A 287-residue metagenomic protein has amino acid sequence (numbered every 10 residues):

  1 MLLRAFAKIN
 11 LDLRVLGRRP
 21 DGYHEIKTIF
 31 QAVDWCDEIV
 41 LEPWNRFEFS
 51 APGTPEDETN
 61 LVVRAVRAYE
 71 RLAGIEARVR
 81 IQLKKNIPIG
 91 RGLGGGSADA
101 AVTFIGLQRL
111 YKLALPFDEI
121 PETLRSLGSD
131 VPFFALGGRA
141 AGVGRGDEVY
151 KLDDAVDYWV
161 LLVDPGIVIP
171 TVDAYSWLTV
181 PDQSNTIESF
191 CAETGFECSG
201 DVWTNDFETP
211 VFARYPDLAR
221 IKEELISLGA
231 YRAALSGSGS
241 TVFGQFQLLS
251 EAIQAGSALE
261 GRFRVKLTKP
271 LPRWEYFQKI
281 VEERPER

Functional and structural regions predicted by a protein language model:
M1-R91, R109-D118, D153-A155, D164-P165: ATP-binding N-lobe of GHMP and related small-molecule kinases
A7-I9, D37, V79, S129 (+4 more regions): Change "...and in nucleic-acid phosphodiester-cleaving endonucleases..." to "...and in nucleic-acid processing enzymes
F30-V33, L124, L225, L259: Hydrophobic C-terminal alpha-helix "anchor/cap" residues
E42-E56, T103, R125, G195-T204: Short, basic/glycine-rich phosphate-binding loops at helix/coil junctions that contact nucleotide phosphates
F47, F134-L136, A140-R232, Q247-R287: Conserved, helical-rich catalytic subdomain that frames metal- and/or nucleotide-binding sites in enzyme alpha/beta
Q82-Y111, S129, Y231-F246: Glycine/serine-rich anion-binding loops at beta->alpha junctions that coordinate negatively charged ligand groups
A100, F104-A141: Contiguous, small/hydrophobic- and glycine-enriched helical/loop subdomains that border and often "cap" functional
